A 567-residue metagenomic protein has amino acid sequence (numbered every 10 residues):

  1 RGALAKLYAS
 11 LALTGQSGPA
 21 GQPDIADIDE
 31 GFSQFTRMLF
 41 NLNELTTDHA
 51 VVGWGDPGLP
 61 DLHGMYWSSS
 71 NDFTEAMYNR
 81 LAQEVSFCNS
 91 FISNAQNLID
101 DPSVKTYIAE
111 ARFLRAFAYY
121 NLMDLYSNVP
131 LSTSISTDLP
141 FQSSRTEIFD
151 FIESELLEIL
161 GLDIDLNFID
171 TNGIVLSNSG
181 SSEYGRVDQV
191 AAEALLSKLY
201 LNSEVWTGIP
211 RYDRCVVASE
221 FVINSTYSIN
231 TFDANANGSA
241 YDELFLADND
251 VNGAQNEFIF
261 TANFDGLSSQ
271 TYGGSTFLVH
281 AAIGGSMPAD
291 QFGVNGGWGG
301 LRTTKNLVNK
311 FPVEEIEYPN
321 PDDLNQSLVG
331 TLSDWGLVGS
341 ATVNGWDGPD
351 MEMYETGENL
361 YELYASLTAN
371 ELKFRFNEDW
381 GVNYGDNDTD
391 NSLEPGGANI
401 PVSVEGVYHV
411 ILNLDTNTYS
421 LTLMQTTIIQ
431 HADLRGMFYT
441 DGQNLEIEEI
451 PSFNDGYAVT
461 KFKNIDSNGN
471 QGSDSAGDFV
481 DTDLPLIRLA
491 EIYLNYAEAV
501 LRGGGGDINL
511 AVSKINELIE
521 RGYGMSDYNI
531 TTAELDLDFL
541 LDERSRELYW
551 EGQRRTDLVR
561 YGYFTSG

Functional and structural regions predicted by a protein language model:
R1-E110, L114-L125, P130-Q142, E147 (+4 more regions): Short acidic-aromatic linear motifs embedded in glycine-rich loops, typified by GG[WY][YF]DAGD(H) and related
D100-S103, Y107, L114, I148 (+6 more regions): Structural signature of alpha-solenoid helical repeat junctions
I108, R115, L196, S203 (+3 more regions): Structural register within alpha-helical repeat arrays
M123-L125, P130, N202-G208, G504-G505: Short coil/turn linking the two alpha-helices of tandem helical-hairpin repeats
I135-S136, P140-D233, S239: Hydrophobic, small-residue-rich alpha-helical packing segments that form membrane-like cores
Q326-T426: Insoluble glucan recognition modules
